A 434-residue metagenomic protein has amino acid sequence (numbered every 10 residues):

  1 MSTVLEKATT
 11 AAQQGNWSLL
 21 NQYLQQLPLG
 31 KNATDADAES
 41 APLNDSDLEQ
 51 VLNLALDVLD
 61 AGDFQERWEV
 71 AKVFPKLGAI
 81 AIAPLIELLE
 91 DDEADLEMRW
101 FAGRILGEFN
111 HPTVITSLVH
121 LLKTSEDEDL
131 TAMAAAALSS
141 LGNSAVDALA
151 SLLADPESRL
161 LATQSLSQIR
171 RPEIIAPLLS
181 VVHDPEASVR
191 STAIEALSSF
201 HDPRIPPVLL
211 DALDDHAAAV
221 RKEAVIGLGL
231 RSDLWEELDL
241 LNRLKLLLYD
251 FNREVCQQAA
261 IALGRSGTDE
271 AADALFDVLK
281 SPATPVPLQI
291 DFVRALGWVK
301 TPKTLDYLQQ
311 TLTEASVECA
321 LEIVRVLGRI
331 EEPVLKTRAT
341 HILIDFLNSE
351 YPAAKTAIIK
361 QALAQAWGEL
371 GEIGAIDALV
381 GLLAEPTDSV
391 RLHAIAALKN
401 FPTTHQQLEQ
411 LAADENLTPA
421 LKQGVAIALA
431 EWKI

Functional and structural regions predicted by a protein language model:
T3-E6, L43-D60, A79-D91, H111-S125 (+10 more regions): Amphipathic alpha-helical scaffolding segments comprising HEAT/armadillo-like alpha-solenoid repeats
V4-L5, A11-W17: Active-site-proximal segments of catalytic enzyme domains that coordinate small-molecule cofactors or metal ions
T10, N21-S46, E66-A79, E97-H111 (+18 more regions): Structural detector for internal amphipathic alpha-helices that build alpha-solenoid repeat scaffolds
A11-Q14, Q26, G30, D91 (+1 more regions): Surface-exposed polar/charged interaction patches
G15-N16, G62-D63, D92-D95, S125-D127 (+9 more regions): Short inter-helical turns and helix N-cap capping residues of alpha-solenoid HEAT/ARM repeat scaffolds
D60-A61, K72: N-terminal accessory/assembly segment that mediates macromolecular interactions
V380-A396: Short, positively charged, low-complexity/disordered linker segments
